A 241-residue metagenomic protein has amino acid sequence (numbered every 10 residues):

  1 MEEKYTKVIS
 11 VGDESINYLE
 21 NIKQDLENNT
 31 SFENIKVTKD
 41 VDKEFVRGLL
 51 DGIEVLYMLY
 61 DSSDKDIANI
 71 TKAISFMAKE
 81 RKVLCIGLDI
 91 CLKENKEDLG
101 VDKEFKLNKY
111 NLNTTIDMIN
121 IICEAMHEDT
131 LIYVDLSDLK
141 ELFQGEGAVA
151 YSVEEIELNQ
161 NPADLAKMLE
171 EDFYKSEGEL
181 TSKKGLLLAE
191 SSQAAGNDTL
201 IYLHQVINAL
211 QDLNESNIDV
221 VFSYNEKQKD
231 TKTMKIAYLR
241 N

Functional and structural regions predicted by a protein language model:
M1-N241: Tubulin/FtsZ superfamily GTPase core signature
